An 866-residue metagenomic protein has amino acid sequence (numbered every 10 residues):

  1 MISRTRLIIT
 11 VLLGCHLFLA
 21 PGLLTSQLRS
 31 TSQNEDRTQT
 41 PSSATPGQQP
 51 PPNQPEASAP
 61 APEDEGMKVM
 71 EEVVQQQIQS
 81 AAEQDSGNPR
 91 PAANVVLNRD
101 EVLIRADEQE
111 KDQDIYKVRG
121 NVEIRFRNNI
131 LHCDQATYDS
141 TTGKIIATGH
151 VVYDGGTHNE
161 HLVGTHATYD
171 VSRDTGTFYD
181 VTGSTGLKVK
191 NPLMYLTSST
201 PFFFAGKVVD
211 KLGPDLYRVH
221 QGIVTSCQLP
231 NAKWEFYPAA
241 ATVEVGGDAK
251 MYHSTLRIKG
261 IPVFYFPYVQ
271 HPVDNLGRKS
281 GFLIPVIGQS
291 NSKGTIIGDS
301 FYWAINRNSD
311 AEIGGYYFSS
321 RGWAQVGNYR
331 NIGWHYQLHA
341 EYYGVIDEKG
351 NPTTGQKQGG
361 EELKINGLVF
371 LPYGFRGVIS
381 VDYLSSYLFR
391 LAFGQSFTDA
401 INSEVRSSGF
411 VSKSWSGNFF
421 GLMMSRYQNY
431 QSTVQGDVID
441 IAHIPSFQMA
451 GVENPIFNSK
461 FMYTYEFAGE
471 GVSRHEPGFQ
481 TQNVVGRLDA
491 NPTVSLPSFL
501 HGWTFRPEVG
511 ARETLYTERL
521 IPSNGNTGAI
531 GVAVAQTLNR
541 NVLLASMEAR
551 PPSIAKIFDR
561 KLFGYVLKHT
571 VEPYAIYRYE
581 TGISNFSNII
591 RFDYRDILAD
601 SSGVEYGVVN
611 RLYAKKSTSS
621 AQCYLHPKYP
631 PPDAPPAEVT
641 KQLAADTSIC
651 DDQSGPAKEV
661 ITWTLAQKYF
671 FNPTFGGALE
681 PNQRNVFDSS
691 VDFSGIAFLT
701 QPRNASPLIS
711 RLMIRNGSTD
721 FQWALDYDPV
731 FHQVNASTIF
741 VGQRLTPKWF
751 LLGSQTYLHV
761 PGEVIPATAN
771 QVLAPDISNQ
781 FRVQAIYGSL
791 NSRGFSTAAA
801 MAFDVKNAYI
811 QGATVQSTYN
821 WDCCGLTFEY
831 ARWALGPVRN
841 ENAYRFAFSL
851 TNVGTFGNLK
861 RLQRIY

Functional and structural regions predicted by a protein language model:
M1-T5: N-terminal secretory signal peptides that target proteins for export/translocation
L7-I9, S32, T40, A644 (+1 more regions): Sequence-pattern detector for short linear motifs and compositional/periodic biases rather than a specific fold
I9-A20: Bacterial N-terminal signal peptides
G14, S43-A44, N53, L500 (+1 more regions): Residue-level detector of alpha-helical transmembrane segments in integral membrane proteins
H16-F18, D36-T38, P55, A442 (+2 more regions): Intrinsic disorder/low-complexity detector
Q27-Q221, E235-P238, T242-V243, D248-H253 (+5 more regions): N-terminal amphipathic/hydrophobic interface segments
N159-H161, T165-V224, L229-N231, E235-Y237 (+1 more regions): Outer-membrane beta-barrel proteins and related beta-barrel translocases across Gram-negative bacteria
